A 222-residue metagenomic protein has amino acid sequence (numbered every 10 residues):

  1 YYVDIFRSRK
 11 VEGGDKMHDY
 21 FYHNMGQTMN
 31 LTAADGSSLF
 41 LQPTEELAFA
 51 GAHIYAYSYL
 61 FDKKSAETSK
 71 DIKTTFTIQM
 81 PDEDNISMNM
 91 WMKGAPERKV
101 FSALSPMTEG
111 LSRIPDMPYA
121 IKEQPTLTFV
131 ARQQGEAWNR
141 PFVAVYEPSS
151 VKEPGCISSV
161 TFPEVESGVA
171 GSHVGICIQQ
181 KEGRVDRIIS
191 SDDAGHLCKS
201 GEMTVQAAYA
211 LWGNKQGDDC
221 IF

Functional and structural regions predicted by a protein language model:
Y1-D4, S8-G13, P141-F142, Y146: C-terminal substrate/ligand-recognition segments
I5, L60-D62, T75, P118 (+2 more regions): Generic recognition of flexible, low-complexity loop/linker segments
I5-E45: Acidic (Asp/Glu-rich), glycine- and aromatic
R9-K16, H23-N24, I121-P125, Q134-N139 (+1 more regions): A structural signal for short secondary-structure junctions
D19-F21, S87-G94, F101-S105, G183-G195 (+1 more regions): Short amphipathic beta-strand/extended segments with alternating polar/hydrophobic composition
L41-E123: Trp/Gly-enriched beta-strand surface patches
F129-R140, Y146-F222: Non-catalytic terminal regions with compositionally biased, polar/charged low complexity
